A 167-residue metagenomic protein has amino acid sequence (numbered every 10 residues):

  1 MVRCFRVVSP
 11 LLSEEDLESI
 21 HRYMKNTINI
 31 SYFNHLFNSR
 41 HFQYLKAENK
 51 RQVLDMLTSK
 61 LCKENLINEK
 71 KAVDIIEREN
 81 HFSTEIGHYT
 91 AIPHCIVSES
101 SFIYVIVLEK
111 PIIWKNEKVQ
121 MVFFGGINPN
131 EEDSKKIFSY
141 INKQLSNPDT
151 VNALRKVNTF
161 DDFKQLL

Functional and structural regions predicted by a protein language model:
M1-L167: Cytosolic covalent-transfer regions centered on His/Cys nucleophiles that carry phosphoryl or persulfide groups
